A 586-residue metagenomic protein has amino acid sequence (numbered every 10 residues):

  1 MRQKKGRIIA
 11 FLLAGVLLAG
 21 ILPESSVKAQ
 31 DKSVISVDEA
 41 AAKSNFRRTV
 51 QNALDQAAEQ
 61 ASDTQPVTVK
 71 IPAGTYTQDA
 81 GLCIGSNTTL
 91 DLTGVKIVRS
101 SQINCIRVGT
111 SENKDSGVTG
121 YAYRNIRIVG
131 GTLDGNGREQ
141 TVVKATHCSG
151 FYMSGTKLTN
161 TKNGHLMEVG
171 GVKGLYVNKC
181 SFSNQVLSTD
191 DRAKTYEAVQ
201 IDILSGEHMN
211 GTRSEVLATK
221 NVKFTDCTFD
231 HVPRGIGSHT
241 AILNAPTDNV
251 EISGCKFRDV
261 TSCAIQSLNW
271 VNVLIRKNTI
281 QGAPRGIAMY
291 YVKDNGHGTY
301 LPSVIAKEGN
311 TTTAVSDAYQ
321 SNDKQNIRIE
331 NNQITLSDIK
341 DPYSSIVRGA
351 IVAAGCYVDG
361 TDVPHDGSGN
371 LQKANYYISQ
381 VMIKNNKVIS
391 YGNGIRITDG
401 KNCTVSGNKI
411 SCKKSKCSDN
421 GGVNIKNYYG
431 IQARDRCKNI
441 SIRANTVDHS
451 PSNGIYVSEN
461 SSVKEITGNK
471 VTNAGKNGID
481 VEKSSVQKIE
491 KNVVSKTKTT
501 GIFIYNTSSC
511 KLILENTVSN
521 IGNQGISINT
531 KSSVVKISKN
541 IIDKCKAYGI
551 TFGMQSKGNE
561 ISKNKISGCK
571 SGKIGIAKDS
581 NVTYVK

Functional and structural regions predicted by a protein language model:
G20-K32: Sec-dependent signal peptide cleavage junction
A41-R47, Q51, Q65-C105, S111 (+2 more regions): N-terminal extracellular ligand-recognition/capping segment immediately after the signal peptide
V50-Q60, T77-S86, S116-V118, T212-S214 (+1 more regions): Short, T/G/N/S-enriched strand-turn elements that build extracellular solenoid repeat scaffolds
K70, T77, C83, D91 (+34 more regions): Extracellular beta-strand solenoid repeats
T77-G81, R99-C105, N136-V142, K162-E168 (+14 more regions): Short glycine/acidic-rich loop motifs that flank beta-strands on beta-rich extracellular proteins
G120-D259, A264: Right-handed parallel beta-helix
Y548-K586: Leucine-rich solenoid repeat scaffolds
